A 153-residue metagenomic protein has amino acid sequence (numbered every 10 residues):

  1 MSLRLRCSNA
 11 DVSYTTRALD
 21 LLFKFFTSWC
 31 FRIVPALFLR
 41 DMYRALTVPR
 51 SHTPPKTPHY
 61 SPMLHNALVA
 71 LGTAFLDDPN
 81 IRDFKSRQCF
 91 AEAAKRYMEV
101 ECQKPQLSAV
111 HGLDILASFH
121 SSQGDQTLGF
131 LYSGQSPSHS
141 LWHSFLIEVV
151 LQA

Functional and structural regions predicted by a protein language model:
S2-D125: C-terminal transcriptional activation/regulatory domains of eukaryotic transcription factors
L21-K24, H120-A153: Acidic/serine-rich, low-complexity amphipathic helices located in mid- to C-terminal regulatory regions
